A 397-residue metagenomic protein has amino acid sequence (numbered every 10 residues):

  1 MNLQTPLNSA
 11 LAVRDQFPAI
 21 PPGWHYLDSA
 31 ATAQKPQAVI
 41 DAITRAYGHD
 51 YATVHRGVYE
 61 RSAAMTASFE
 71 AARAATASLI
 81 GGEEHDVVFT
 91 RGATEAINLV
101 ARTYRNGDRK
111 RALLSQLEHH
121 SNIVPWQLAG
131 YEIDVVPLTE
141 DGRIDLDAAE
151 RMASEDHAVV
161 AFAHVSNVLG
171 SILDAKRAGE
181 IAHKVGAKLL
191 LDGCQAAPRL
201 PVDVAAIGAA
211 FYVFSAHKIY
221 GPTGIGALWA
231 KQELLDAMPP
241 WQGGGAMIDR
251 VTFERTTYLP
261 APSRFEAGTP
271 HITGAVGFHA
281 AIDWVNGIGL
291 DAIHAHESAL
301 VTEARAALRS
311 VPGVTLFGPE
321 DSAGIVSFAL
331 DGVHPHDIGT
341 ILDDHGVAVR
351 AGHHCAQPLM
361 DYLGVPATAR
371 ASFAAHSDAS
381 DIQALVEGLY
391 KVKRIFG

Functional and structural regions predicted by a protein language model:
M1-G397: Pyridoxal 5′-phosphate
